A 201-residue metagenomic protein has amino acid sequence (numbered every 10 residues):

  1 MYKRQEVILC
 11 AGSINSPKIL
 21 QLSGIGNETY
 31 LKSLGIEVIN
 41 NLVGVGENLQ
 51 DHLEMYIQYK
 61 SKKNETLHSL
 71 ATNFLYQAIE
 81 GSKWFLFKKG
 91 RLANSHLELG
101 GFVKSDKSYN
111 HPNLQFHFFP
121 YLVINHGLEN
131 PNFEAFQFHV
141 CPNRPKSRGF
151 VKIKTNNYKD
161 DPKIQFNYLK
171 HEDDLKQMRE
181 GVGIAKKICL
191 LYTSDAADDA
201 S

Functional and structural regions predicted by a protein language model:
M1-Y2, Y192-S201: Single conserved hydrophobic/aromatic residue that forms the stacking wall/gate of nucleotide- or nucleobase-binding
Y2-K3, H111: A sequence-level detector of short linear motifs
K3-I79: Glycine-rich loop(s) and the adjacent beta-strand/alpha-helix scaffold that form part
C10, H52, K104, A196-A197: Small disulfide-bonded, cysteine-rich extracellular recognition modules and tandem repeats
K62-E65, G81-S194: FAD-dependent oxidoreductase catalytic-site/capping-region signature
